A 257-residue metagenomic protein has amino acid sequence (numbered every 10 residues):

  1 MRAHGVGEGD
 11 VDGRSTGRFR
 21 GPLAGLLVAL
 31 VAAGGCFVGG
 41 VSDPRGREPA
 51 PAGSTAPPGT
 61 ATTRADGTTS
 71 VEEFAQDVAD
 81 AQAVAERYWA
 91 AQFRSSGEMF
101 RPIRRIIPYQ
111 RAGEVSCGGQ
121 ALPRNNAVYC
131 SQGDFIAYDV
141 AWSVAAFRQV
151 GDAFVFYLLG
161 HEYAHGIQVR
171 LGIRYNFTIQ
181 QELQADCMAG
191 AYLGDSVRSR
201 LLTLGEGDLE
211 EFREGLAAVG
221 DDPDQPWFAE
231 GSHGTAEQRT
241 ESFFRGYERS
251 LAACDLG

Functional and structural regions predicted by a protein language model:
M1-G40: Secretory targeting and sorting signals
G5, G21, C36-E73, A79-A81 (+3 more regions): C-terminal capping/extension segments of zinc metalloprotease domains
T68, E72-A75, I173-C187: Active-site metal-coordination segments of metallo-dependent hydrolases
A90, Q180-D195: An active-site-proximal "capping" alpha-helix that borders the catalytic cofactor pocket
R101-I103, S131-F135, G151: Extracytoplasmic
V140-Y157, I173-I179: Short pre-active-site segment immediately N-terminal to the catalytic Zn-binding motif
V155-R170, C187: Catalytic glutamate of the conserved HExxH
Y163-I179, Y192-V197: Catalytic Zn2+-binding segment of zinc metalloproteases
